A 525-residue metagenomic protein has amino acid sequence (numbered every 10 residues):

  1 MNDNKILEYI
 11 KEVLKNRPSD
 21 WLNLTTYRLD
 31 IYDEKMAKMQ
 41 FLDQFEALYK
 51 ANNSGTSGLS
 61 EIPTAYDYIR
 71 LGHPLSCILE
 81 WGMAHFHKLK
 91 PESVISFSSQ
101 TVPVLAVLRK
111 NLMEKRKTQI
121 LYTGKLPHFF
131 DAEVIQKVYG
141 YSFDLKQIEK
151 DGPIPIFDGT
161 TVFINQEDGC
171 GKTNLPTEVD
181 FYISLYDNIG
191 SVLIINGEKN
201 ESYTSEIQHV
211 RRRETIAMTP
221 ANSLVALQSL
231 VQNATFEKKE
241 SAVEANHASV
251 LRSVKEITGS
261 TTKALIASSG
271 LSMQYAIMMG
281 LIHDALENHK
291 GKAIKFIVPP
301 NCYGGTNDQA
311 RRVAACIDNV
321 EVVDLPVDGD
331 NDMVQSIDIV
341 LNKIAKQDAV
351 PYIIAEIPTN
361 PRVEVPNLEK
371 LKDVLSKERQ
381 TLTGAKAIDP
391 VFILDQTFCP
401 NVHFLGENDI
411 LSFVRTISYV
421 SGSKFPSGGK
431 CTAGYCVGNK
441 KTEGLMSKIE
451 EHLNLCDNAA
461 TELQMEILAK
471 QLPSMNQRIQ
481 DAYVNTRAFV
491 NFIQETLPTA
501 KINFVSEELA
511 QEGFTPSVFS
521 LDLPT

Functional and structural regions predicted by a protein language model:
M1-P74, W81-H85, L89-K90, L145-E256 (+1 more regions): N-terminal "arm"/small-domain region of PLP-dependent enzymes with the aminotransferase-like
Y9-I10, I95-R213, S253-I257, K263-Q494: Conserved PLP-enzyme active-site core in the AAT-like
G55-E61, M218-A245, T432, K441 (+1 more regions): Structural motif of enzymes handling amino- and sulfur-group chemistry
K88, G259, G428-C431, G513-T515: Short glycine-enriched loop/turn motifs at secondary-structure junctions
